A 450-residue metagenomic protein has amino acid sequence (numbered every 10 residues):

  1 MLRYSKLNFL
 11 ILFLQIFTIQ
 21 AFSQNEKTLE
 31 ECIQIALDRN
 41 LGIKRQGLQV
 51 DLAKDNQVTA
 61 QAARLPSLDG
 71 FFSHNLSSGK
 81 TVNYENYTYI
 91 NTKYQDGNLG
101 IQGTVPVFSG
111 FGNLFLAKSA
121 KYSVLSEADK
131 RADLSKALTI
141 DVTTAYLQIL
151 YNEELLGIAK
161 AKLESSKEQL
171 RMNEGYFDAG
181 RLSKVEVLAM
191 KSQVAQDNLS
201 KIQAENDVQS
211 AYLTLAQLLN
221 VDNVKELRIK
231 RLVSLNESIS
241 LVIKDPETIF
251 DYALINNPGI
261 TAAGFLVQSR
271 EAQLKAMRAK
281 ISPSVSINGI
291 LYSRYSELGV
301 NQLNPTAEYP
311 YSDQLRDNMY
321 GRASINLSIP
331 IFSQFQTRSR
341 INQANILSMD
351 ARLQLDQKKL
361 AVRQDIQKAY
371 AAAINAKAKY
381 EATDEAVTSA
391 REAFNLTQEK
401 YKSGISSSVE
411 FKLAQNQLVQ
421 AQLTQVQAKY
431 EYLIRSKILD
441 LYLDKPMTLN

Functional and structural regions predicted by a protein language model:
M1-I35, E205-T248, L303, D440-N450: Terminal intrinsically disordered/low-complexity segments used for targeting and assembly
F22-D69, S73, G79, N223 (+3 more regions): Bacterial Sec-pathway N-terminal export signals of envelope proteins
Q24-A145, V285, G289, F335-R338 (+1 more regions): Short flexible linkers and secondary-structure junctions
E31, R131, A137-Y252, A372 (+1 more regions): Periplasmic alpha-helical coiled-coil/stalk elements that build and connect Gram-negative outer-membrane
K44-L48, Q61, V107-S135, V185 (+4 more regions): Sec/SRP-type N-terminal targeting helices
F71-V105, V233-L241, K275, N288-I329: Small/polar, glycine/serine/threonine/aspartate-rich low-complexity segments that form flexible
G100-Q102, Y146, F250, S324-N326 (+1 more regions): Membrane-embedded beta-strand positions in outer-membrane beta-barrel channels/transporters
L199-V221, V387-K445: Short segments within alpha-helical structural elements
